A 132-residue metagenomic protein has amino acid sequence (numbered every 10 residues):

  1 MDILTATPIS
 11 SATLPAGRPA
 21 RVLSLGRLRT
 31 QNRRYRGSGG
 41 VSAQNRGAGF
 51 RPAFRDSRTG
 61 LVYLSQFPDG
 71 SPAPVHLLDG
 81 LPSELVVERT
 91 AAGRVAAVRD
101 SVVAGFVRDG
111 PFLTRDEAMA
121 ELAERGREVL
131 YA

Functional and structural regions predicted by a protein language model:
D2-A132: Terminal leader/tail segments of proteins
